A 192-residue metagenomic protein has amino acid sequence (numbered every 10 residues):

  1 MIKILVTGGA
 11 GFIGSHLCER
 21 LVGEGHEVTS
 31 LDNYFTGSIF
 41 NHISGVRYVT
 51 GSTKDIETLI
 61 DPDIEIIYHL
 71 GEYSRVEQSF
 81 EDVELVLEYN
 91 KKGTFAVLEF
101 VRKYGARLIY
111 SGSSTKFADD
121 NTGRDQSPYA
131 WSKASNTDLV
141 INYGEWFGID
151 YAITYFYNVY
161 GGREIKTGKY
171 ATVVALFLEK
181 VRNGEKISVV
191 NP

Functional and structural regions predicted by a protein language model:
M1-V159: N-terminal Rossmann-like NAD(P)+-binding domain of SDR-like oxidoreductases, especially those catalyzing
Q78-S79, I153-R163, L176-P192: A conserved pocket-lining segment of Rossmann-fold NAD(P)-dependent short-chain dehydrogenase/reductase
E164-G168: Acidic pyrophosphate-coordinating catalytic loop
